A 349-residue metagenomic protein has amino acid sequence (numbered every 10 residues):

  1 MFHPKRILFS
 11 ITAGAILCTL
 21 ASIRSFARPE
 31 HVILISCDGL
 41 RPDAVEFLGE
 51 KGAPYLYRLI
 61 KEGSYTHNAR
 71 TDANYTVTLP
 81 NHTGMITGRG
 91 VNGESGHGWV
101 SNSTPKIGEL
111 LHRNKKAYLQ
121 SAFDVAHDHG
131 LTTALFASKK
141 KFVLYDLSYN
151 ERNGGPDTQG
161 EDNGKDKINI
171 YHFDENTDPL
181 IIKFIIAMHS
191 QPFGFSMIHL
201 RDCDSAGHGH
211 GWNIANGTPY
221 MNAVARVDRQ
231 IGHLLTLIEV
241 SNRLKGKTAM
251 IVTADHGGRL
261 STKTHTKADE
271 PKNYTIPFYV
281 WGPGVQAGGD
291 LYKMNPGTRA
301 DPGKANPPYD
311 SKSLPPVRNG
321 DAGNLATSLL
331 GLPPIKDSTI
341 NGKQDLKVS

Functional and structural regions predicted by a protein language model:
S10-L20: Bacterial N-terminal signal peptides
R28, P42-D124, D128: Active-site nucleophile/metal-coordination loop of metallo-enzymes that catalyze phosphate/sulfate and related
R28-I33, G52, E62-T66, D128-A134 (+4 more regions): Loop/turn elements at helix/coil->beta-strand transitions in domains of secreted/extracellular proteins
I33-L34, Y55, R226-K267: Metal-dependent active-site segment of extracytoplasmic phospho-/sulfohydrolases and closely related
G93-T104, E109-F173: Catalytic-site neighborhoods of secreted/periplasmic enzymes that process anionic sulfate/phosphate groups
L144-G164, I182-H233: Active-site His/acidic residue clusters
T253-P296: Histidine-centered active-site microenvironments of extracellular/periplasmic hydrolases and transferases
G297-V348: Non-catalytic, well-ordered alpha-helical segments in soluble enzyme domains
